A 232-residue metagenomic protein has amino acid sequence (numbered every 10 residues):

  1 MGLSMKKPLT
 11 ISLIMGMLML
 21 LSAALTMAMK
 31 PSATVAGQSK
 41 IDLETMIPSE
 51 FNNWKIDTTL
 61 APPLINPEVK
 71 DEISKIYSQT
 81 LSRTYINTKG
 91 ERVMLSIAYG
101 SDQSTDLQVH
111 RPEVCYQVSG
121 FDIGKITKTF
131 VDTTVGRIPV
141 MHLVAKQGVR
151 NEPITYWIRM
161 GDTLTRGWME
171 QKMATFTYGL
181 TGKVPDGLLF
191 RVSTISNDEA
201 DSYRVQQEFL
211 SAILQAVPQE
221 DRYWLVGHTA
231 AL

Functional and structural regions predicted by a protein language model:
M1-P8: Cytosolic-side transmembrane helix boundary signature
P8-I11, M15-A23, M27, T129-L232: A short, solvent-exposed beta-edge/loop patch
M29-P48: Alpha-helical transmembrane signal-anchor/signal-peptide segments
T45-A61: Amphipathic alpha-helical segments
M46-I47, Y77, G182, V205: Generic detector of ordered secondary-structure context
N52, L81, E91, D186-L188: A generic secondary-structure signal marking the coil-to-beta-strand transition
T58, P62-Y178: Short, solvent-exposed recognition patches
